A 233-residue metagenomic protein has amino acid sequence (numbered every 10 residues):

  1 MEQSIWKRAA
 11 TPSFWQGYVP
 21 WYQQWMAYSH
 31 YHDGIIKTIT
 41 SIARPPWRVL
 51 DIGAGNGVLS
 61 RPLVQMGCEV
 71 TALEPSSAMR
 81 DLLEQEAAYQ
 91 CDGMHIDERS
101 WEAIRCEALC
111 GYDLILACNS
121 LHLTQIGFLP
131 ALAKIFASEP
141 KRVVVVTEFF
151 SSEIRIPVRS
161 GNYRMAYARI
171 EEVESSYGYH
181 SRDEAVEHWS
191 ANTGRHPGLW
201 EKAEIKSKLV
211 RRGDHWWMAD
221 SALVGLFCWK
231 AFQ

Functional and structural regions predicted by a protein language model:
M1-A43: Conserved class I S-adenosyl-L-methionine
P46-G55: Conserved class I S-adenosyl-L-methionine
N56, E171-Q233: Conserved Class I S-adenosyl-L-methionine
N56-A103: Class I SAM-dependent methyltransferase SAM/SAH-binding core
A103-C110: Short conserved loop adjoining the S-adenosyl-L-methionine
L116: A conserved beta-strand element that flanks and buttresses the S-adenosyl-L-methionine
L123-I135: A short, conserved alpha-helix within the catalytic core of class I
P140-E148: Conserved beta-strand signature within the Rossmann-like core of class I S-adenosyl-L-methionine
